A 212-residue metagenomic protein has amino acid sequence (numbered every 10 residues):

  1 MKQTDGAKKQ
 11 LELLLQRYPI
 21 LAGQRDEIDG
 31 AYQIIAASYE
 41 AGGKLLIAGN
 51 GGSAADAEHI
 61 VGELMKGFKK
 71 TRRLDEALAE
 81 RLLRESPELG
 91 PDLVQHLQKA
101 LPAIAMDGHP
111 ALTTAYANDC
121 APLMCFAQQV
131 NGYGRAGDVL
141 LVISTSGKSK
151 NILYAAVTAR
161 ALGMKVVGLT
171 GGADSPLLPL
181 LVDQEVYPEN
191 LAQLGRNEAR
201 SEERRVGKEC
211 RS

Functional and structural regions predicted by a protein language model:
M1-G23: Generic N-terminal amphipathic, Lys/Arg-enriched alpha-helix
G23-A41: A short, well-structured juxtamembrane/interface segment
A37-Y133: Glycine-rich, small/polar surface segments that engage phosphate groups of diverse ligands
A127, S144, T170, D183-G195: Short beta->alpha connector loops at strand-helix junctions that form conserved, small/polar/Pro-enriched
A156-R160: Surface-exposed amphipathic alpha-helices with a cationic face
G168-L181: Short, glycine/polar-rich helix-capping loops at beta-to-alpha or helix-loop-helix junctions that flank or form
E203-C210: Conserved small/polar residues in nucleotide/adenosyl-binding loops
